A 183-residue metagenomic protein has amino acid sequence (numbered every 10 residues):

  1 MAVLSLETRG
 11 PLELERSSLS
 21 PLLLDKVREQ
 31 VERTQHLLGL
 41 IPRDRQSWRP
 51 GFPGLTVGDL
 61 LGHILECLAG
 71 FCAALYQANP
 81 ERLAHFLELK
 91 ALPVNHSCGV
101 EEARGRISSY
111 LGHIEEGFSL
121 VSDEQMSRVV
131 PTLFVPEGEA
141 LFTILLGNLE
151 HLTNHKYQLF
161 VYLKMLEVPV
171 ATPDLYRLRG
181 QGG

Functional and structural regions predicted by a protein language model:
A2-T8, L24-R28, E32-L38, R45-K90 (+1 more regions): Short, contiguous alpha-helical
R9-G10, L14: His/Met- and acidic-residue-enriched segments that coordinate or traffic transition-metal cofactors and support
Q35, G39-P42, E115, S119: Amphipathic, well-packed alpha-helical segments that form the structural scaffold of globular domains
D44-R45, E124: Secondary-structure boundary/capping positions in well-ordered alpha/beta enzyme cores
L92-T132, E139-N154, Q158-V161: Acidic/histidine-rich alpha-helical segments that form the ligand environment of transition-metal centers
